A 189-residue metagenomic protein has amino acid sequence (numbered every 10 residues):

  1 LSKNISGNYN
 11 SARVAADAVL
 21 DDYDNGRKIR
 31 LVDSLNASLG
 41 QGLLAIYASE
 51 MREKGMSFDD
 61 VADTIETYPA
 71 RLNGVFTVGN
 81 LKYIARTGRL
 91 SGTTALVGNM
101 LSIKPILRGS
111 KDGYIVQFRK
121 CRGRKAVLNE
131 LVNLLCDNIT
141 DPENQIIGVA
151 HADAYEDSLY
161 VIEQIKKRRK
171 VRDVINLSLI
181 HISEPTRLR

Functional and structural regions predicted by a protein language model:
L1-I5: Short glycine-rich anion-binding loops that position phosphate/pyrophosphate groups of nucleotides and phosphorylated
N8-A18, D24-R30, N36-L179: Mixed-charge interfacial surface used for oligomerization/domain docking and macromolecular partner engagement
I180-R189: Single conserved hydrophobic/aromatic residue that forms the stacking wall/gate of nucleotide- or nucleobase-binding
